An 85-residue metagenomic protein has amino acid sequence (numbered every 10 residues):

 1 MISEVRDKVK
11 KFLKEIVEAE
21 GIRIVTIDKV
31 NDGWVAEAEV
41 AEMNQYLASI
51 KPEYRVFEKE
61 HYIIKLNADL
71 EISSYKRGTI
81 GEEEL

Functional and structural regions predicted by a protein language model:
M1-D28: Short, non-transmembrane alpha-helical segments in secretory-pathway proteins
I2, K11-E15, E39-A41, Q45-L47 (+1 more regions): Amphipathic, alpha-helical segments enriched in basic
S3, S49, S73-S74: Generic serine detector
E18-I22, V35, G78-L85: A mid-sequence interfacial segment
V25-I64: Exposed beta-strand-loop-beta-strand "reactive/processing" segments of non-cytosolic proteins
E60-L85: Short, compact, well-ordered microdomains
